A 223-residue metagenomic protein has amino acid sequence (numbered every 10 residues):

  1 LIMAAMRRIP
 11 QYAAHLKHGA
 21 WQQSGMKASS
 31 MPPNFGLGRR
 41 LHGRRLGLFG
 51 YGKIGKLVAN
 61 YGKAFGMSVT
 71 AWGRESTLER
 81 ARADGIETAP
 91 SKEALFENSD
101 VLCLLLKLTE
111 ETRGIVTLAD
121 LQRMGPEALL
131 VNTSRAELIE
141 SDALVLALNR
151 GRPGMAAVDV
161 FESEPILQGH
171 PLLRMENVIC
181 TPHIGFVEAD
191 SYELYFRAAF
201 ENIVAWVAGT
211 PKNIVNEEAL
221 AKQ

Functional and structural regions predicted by a protein language model:
L1-A14, N60-M67, R197-T210: Oxidoreductase and adenylate-handling cofactor-binding alpha/beta cores
L1-R45: Phosphate-binding beta-alpha-beta segment of Rossmann-like dinucleotide-binding domains, i.e., the NAD(P)
A20, P126-Q223: Rossmann-like dinucleotide-binding domain for NAD(H)/NADP(H)
F35-H42, K63, Q122-R123, L172: Short, flexible hinge/linker loops that cap or flank conserved catalytic cores
L46-L48, A71: Hydrophobic Val/Ile/Leu positions in short beta-strands of Rossmann-like dinucleotide-binding domains
Y51-G52: Glycine-rich Rossmann-fold phosphate-binding loop(s) that bind the pyrophosphate of adenine dinucleotide cofactors
G55-K56: N-terminal Rossmann-fold NAD(P) dinucleotide-binding loop
E75-P171: Rossmann-like adenosine-cofactor binding region
